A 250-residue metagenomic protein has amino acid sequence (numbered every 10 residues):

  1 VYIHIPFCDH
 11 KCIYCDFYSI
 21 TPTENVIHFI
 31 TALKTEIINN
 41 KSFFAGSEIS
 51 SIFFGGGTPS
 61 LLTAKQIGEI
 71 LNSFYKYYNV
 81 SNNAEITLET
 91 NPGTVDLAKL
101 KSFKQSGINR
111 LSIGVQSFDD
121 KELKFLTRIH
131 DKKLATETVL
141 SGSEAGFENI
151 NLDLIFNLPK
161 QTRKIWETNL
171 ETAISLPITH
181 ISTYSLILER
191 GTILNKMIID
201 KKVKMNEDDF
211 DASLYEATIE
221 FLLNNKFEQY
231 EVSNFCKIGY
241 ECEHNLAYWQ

Functional and structural regions predicted by a protein language model:
H4-I5, G114: Short, flexible segments with low predicted structural confidence
P6-F17: Local cysteine-cluster metal-coordination motifs and their immediate loop/turn environment, predominantly Fe-S cluster
S19-S42, S47-Q250: C-terminal scaffold of the Radical SAM
